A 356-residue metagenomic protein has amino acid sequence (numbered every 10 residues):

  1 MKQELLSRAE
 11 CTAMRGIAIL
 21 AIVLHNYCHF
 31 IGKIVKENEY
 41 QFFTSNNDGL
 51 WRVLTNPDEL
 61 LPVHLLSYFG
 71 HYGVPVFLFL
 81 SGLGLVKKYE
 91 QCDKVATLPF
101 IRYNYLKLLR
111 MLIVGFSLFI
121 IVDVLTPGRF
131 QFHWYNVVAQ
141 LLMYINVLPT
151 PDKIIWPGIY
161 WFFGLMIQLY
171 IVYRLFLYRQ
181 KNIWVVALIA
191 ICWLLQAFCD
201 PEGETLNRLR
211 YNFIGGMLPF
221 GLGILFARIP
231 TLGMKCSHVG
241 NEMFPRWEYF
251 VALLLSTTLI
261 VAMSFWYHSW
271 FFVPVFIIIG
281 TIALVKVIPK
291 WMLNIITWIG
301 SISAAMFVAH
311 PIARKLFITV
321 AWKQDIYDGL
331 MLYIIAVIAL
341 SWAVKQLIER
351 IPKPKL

Functional and structural regions predicted by a protein language model:
M1-L194, E242, W322-L356: Membrane-cytosol interface segments of multi-pass membrane proteins, especially ER/Golgi lipid-handling enzymes
W193-A305, A309-I334: Alpha-helical transmembrane segments and terminal signal-anchor/GPI-anchor hydrophobic tails, characterized by long
